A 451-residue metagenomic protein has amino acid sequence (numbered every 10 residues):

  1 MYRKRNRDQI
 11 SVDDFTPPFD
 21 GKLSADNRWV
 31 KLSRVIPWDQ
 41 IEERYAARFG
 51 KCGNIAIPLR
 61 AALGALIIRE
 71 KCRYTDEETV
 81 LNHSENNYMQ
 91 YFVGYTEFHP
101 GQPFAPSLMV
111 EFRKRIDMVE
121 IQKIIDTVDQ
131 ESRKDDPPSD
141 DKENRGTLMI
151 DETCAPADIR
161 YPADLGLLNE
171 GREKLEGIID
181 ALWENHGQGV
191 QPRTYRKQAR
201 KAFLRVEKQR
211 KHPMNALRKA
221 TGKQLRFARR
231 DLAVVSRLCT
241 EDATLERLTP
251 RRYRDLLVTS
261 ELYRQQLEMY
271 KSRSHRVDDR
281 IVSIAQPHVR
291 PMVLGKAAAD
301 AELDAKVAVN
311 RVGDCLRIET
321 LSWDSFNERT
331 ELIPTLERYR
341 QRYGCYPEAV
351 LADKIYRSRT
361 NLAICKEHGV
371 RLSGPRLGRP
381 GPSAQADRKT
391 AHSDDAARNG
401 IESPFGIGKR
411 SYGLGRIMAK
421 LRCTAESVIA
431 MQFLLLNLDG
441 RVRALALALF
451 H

Functional and structural regions predicted by a protein language model:
M1-P37, S383, R443, L447-H451: Charged, often Cys/His-bearing segments associated with DNA-binding zinc-finger transcription factors
L23-I67, K71-C72: Basic, short loop/linker segments at the boundary and entry of helix-turn-helix/winged-helix-like folds
N27, A65, T79-H83, A105-M109 (+8 more regions): Short, conserved catalytic/metal-binding motifs centered on acidic residues
G53-I57, N87, L351-R359, R379: Acidic, metal-coordinating catalytic cores used for nucleic-acid/nucleotide bond scission and strand-transfer chemistry
T96-Q286: Active-site- or DNA-interface-adjacent structural scaffold in DNA-acting proteins
R252-L257, L267-Y270, K389-H451: Basic, amphipathic alpha-helical segments enriched in Lys/Arg and hydrophobic/aromatic residues
I284-A298: Flexible, glycine/threonine-enriched loop-and-boundary segments that flank and lead into catalytic domains of large
K296-R342: Electropositive, glycine- and tryptophan-enriched low-complexity nucleic-acid-binding patches
